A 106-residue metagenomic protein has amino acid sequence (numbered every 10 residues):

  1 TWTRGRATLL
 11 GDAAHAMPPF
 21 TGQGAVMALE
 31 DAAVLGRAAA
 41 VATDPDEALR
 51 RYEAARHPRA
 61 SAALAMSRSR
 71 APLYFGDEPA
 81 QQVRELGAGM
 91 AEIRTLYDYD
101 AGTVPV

Functional and structural regions predicted by a protein language model:
T1-T21, M27: FAD/FMN-dependent oxidoreductases across multiple families
T3, T21-G22, R37-V106: C-terminal helical "tail/cap" subdomain of flavin- and related membrane-associated enzymes
G11, G36-R37: A cross-family signal for key residues in well-ordered alpha-helices that form functional helical elements
V26, E30-V34: Catalytic phosphate/nucleotide-handling subdomain of diverse soluble enzymes
